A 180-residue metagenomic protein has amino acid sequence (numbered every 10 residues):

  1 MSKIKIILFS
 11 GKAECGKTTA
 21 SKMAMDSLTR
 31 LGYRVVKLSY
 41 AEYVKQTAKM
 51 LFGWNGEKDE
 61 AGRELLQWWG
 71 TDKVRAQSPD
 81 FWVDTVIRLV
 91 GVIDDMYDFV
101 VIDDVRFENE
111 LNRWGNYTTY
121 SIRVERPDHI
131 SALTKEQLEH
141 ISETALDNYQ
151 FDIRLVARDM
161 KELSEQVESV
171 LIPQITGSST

Functional and structural regions predicted by a protein language model:
M1-I4: Phosphate-binding P-loop
G11-K12: P-loop (Walker A) phosphate-binding loop of NTP-binding proteins
K17: Conserved lysine of the Walker
A20: Hydrophobic positions on the alpha1 helix immediately C-terminal to the Walker A/P-loop
D26-V36: Post-Walker A helix-loop "phosphate-sensing" segment adjacent to the P-loop in P-loop NTPases
V36-D98: ATP-dependent small-molecule kinase phosphotransfer cores that center on conserved nucleotide phosphate-binding segments
D80, T85, L111-N116, R123-T180: Small-molecule kinase domains that catalyze NTP-dependent phosphoryl transfer to phosphate-bearing small molecules
